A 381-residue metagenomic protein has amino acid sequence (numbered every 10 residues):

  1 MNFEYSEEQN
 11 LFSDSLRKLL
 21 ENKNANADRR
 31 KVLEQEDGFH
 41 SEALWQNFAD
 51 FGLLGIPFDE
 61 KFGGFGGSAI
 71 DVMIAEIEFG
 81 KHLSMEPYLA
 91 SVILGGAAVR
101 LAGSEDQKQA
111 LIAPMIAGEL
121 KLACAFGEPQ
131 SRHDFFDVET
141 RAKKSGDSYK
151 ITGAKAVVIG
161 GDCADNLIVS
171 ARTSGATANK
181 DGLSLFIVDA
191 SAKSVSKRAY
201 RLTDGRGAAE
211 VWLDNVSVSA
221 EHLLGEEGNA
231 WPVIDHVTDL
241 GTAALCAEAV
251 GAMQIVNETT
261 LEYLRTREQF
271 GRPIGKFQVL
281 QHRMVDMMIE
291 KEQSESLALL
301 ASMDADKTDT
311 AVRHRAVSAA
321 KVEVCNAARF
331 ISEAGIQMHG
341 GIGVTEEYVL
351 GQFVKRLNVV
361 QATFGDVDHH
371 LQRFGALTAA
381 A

Functional and structural regions predicted by a protein language model:
M1-L83, A102-E105, P114, G118-E119 (+2 more regions): Alpha-helical interface subdomain recognition
E86-D106: N-terminal glycine-rich flavin-associated loop
L101-G103, K143, V169-R172, I187-D189 (+2 more regions): Short beta-strand-to-turn element immediately C-terminal to the catalytic PLP-Schiff-base lysine in fold type I
G118-G127, V169: A short, Trp-centered hydrophobic/proline-enriched beta-strand micro-motif
H133, D137-E139, V188-A220: Flexible, small-/acidic-enriched active-site or ligand-binding loops
D134-T152: Cytochrome P450 C-terminal beta-domain/meander region
S148, T152-S196: A short core secondary-structure module
A209-V237: A short, charged helix-loop
